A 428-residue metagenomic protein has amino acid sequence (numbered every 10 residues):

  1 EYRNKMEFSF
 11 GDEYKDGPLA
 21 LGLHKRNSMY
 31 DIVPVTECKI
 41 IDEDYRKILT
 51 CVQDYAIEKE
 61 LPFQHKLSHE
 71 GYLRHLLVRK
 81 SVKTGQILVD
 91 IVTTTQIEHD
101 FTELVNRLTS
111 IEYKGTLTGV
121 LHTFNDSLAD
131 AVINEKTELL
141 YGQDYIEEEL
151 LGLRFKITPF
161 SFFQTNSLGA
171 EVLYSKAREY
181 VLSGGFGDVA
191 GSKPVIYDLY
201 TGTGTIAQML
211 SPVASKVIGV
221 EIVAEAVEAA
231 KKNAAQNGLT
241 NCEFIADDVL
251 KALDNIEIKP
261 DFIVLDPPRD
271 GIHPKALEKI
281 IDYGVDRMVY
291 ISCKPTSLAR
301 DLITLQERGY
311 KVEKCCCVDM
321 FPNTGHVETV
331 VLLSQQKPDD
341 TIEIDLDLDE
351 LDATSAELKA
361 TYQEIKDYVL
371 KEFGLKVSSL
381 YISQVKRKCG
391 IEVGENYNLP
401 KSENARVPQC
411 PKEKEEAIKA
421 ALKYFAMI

Functional and structural regions predicted by a protein language model:
E1-P62, K83: Extended interfacial segments that mediate partner engagement and assembly in macromolecular machines
E70-K83: Short edge beta-strands and adjacent turn/loop segments
V78, G85-T94, R154-T158, F262: Short, aliphatic-rich beta-strand segments
E98-T102, N106-S355, Y362-Q363: Rossmann-like S-adenosyl-L-methionine
T354-D367, S378-S379, V393: Short, charged amphipathic recognition helices of the HTH superfamily and cognate SANT/SANTA-like modules
K359, P408-I428: Phospho-regulated, low-complexity intrinsically disordered regions of nuclear gene-regulatory and chromatin-associated
T361-F373, S383-C389: DNA-recognition alpha helix
V393-E403: Short Lys/Arg-enriched helix C-cap and helix-to-coil transition segments that create basic nucleic-acid-contact patches
